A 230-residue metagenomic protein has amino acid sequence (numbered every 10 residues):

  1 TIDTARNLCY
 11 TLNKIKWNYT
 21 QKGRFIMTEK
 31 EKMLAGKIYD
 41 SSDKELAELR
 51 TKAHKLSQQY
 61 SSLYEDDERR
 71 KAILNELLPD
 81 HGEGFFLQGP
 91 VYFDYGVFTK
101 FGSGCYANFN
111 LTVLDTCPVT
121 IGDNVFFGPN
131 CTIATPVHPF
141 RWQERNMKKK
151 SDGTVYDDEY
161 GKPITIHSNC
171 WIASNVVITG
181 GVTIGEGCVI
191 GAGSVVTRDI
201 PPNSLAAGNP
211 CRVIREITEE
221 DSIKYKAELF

Functional and structural regions predicted by a protein language model:
I2-E83, F140-Q143, C211-F230: Terminal amphipathic alpha-helical/low-complexity segments used for targeting or macromolecular assembly
F85-L87: Extracellular beta-strand-rich, repetitive "passenger/adhesive" scaffolds that bind or process carbohydrates
V91-F101, Y106-V182, N209-P210, E216-T218 (+1 more regions): Flexible, glycine/small-residue-enriched loop-and-beta-strand segment within the central core of proteins
G187, S204: Catalytic-loop signature of eukaryotic-like protein kinases
I190, G208: Conserved G/P- and acidic residue-centered "switch" motifs that form tight phosphate/ATP-binding loops in soluble
